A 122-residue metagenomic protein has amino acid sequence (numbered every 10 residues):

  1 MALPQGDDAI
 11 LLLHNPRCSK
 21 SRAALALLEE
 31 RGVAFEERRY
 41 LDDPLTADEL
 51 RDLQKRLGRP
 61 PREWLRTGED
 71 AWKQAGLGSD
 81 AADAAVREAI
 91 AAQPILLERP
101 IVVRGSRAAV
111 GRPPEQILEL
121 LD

Functional and structural regions predicted by a protein language model:
M1-A2, P100: Short, flexible, solvent-exposed loop/turn segments with mixed acidic/basic and small polar residues
A2-R31, F35-Y40: Local sequence-structure signature of Cys/Sec-based thiol-disulfide redox active-site neighborhoods
Y40-D122: Thiol/selenol-based redox catalytic cores and closely related redox-interacting motifs
